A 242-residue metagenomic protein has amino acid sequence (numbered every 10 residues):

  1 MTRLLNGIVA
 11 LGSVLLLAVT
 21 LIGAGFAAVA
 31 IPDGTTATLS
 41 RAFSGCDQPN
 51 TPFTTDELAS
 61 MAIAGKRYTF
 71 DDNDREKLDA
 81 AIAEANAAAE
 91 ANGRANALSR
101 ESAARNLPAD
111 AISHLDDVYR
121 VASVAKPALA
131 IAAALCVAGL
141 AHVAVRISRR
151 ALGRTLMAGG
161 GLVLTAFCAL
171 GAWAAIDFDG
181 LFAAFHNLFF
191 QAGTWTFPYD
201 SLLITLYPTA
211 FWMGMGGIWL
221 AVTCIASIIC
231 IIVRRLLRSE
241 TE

Functional and structural regions predicted by a protein language model:
M1-T36: Hydrophobic secretory-pathway targeting helix
M1-V9, A111-V124, R149-T155, L206-T209: Membrane-interfacial loop-to-transmembrane-helix junctions in polytopic alpha-helical membrane proteins
T2-I8, A132-F182, I228-E242: Juxtamembrane interface at the cytosolic side of transmembrane helices
A37-G45: Phosphate/adenylate-binding glycine loop and adjacent helical scaffold
Q48-F70: Short extracytoplasmic
Y68-I131, T209-L220: Individual transmembrane alpha-helix segments
W173-Y199: Juxtamembrane non-transmembrane "cap" segments at the membrane-aqueous interface of multi-pass membrane proteins
G193-E242: Terminal transmembrane helical module of multi-pass membrane proteins
